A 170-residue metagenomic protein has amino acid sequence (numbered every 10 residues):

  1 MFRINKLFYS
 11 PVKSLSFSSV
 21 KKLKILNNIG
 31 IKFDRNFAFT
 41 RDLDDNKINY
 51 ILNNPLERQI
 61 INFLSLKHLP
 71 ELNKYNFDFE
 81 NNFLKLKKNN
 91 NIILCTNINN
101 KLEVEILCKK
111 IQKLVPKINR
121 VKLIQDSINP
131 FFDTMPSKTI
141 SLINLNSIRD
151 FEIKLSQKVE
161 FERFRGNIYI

Functional and structural regions predicted by a protein language model:
M1-I170: Electropositive, beta-rich accessory/interaction domains or terminal extensions that provide binding surfaces
